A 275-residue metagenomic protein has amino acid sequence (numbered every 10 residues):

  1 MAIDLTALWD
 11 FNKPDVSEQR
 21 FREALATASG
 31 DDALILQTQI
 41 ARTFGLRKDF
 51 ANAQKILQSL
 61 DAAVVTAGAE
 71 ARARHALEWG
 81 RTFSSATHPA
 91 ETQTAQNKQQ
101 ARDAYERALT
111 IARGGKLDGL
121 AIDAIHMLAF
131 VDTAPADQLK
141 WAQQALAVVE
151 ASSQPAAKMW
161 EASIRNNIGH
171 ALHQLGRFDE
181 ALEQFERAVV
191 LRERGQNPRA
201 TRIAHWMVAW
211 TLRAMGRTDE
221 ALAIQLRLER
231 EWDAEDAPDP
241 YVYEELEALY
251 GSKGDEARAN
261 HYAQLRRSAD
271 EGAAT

Functional and structural regions predicted by a protein language model:
M1-Q39: N-terminal leader/linker segments that initiate helical-solenoid repeat arrays
A2, T38, H75-L77, D123-H126 (+3 more regions): TPR/TPR-like alpha-solenoid signature
L5-K13, R42-N52, F83-A101, A129-W141 (+3 more regions): Short coil/turn connectors between adjacent alpha-helices in alpha-solenoid helical repeat scaffolds
Q19, K55, Q96-Q99, D103 (+7 more regions): Primarily a tetratricopeptide repeat
L25-A26, Q58-V65, E106-R113, L117 (+4 more regions): Amphipathic alpha-helical segments of tetratricopeptide repeats
D31, E70, G119, A156-M159 (+2 more regions): Residue signature of alpha-solenoid helical repeat architecture, marking inter-repeat boundaries and helix-start
I35, R74, D123, M159-S163 (+3 more regions): Residue register of alpha-helical TPR repeats
